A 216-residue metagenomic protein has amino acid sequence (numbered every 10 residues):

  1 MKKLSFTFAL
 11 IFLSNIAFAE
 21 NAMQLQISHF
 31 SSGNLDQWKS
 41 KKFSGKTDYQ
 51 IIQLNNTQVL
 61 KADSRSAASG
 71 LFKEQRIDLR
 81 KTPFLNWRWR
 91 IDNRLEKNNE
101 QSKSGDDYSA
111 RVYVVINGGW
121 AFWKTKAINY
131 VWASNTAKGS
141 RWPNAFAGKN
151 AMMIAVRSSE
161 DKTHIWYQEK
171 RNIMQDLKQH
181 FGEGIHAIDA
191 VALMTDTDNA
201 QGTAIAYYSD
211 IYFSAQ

Functional and structural regions predicted by a protein language model:
T7-N15: Bacterial N-terminal signal peptides
A19-F43: Extracellular carbohydrate-recognition regions
F30, V191, S209-F213: Extracellular beta-strand elements of beta-rich domains used for carbohydrate recognition/degradation or cell-matrix
Q50-G70: Short carbohydrate-recognition loop motifs
E74-L85, E160-T163, G184: Extracellular/lumenal carbohydrate-interaction signature centered on repeated Trp-anchored short motifs
R88-R94, N117-G119, M174: Solvent-exposed strand-to-loop "edge" motifs in beta-rich extracellular domains
G105-A151: Extracellular/luminal beta-rich ligand-recognition and adhesion surfaces characterized by aromatic-Gly/Pro-enriched
D107-V112, K149-S159, T163-Q201: Extracellular beta-strand ligand-recognition surfaces/modules
